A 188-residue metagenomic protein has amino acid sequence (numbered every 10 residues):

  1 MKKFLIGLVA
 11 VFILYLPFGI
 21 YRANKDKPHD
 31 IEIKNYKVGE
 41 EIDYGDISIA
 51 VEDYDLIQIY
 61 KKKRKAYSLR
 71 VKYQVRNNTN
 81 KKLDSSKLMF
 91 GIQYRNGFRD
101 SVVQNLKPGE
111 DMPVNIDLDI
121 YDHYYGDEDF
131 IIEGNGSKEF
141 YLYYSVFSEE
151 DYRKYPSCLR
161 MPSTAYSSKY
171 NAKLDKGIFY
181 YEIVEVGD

Functional and structural regions predicted by a protein language model:
M1-D53, R64, E185-D188: Membrane engagement elements in two modes
L5-G7, F18-A23, G91-Q93, F98-Q104 (+1 more regions): Surface-exposed edge beta-strand/loop patches
N35-V38, D55-I59, D122-D129: Short structured motifs
D53-I57, R76, S145, P162-T164: Generic short beta-strand segments
A66-V71: Short, solvent-exposed loop/turn segments enriched in Ser/Thr/Gly
Y73-K82: Asparagine-centered strand-capping/turn motif at beta-strand->loop junctions
K81-S85, E150-Y152: A short beta-turn/strand-edge loop motif at beta-sheet boundaries
K107-D127: Short beta-strand and strand-turn-strand segments in soluble, beta-rich domains
